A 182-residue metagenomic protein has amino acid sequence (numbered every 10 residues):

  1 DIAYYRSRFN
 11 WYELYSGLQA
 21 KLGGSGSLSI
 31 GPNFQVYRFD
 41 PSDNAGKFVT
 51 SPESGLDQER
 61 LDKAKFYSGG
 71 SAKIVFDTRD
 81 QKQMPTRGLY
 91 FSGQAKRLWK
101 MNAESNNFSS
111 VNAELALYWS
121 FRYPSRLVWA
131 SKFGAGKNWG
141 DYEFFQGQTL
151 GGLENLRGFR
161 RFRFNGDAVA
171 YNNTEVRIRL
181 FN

Functional and structural regions predicted by a protein language model:
D1-F66, S71, E154, F162-D167: Gram-negative/organellar outer-membrane beta-barrel architecture
E59-R60, G70-N182: C-terminal outer-membrane beta-barrel translocator/porin domains of Gram-negative envelope proteins and their
